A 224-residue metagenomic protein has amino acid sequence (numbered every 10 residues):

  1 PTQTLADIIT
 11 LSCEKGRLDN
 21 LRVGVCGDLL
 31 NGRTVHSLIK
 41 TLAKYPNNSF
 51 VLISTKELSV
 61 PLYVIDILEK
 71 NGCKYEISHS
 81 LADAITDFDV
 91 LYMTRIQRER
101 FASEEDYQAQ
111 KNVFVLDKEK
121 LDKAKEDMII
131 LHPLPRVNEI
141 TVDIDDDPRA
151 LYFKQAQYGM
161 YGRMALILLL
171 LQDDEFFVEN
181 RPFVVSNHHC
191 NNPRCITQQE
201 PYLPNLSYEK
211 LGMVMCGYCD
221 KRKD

Functional and structural regions predicted by a protein language model:
P1-T10: A glycine-rich, Thr/Ser-enriched phosphate-binding loop motif common to dinucleotide/cofactor-binding enzymes
C13-M93, M213-R222: Glycine-rich phosphate/diphosphate-binding loop of Rossmann-like nucleotide-binding domains
E69-I144, R149: Rossmann-like adenosine-cofactor binding region
D127-M128, P133-E179: Adenosine-phosphate binding glycine-rich loop
V184-N187, N192-P193, M213: Residues immediately within or flanking Cys/His clusters that coordinate Zn2+ in small zinc-binding modules
R194-Q199, D220-K223: Cys/His-rich microdomains that often coordinate metals
Y202-V214: Short linker/helix segments within small regulatory modules
